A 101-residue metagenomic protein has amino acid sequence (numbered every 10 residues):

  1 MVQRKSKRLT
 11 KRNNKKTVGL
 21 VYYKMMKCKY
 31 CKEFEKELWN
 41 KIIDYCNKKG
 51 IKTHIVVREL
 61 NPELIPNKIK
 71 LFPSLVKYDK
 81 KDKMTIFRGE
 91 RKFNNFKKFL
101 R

Functional and structural regions predicted by a protein language model:
M1-S6: N-terminal targeting signals for export/organelle localization
K11-N47: Local sequence-structure signature of Cys/Sec-based thiol-disulfide redox active-site neighborhoods
G19-V21, H54-V56, S74-V76, I86: Ordered hydrophobic segments in well-structured contexts
Y23, I43, N47-L64: Thiol-based oxidoreductase modules, predominantly thioredoxin-like and allied folds used for disulfide exchange
K27-K32, N61-L71: Short, low-complexity cationic-aromatic patches
V56-E59, L64-P66, Y78, N95-F99: Activation on folded, globular domain regions of eukaryotic proteins
L71, K77-R101: Non-catalytic, surface beta->alpha helical segment in thiol-disulfide oxidoreductase systems
